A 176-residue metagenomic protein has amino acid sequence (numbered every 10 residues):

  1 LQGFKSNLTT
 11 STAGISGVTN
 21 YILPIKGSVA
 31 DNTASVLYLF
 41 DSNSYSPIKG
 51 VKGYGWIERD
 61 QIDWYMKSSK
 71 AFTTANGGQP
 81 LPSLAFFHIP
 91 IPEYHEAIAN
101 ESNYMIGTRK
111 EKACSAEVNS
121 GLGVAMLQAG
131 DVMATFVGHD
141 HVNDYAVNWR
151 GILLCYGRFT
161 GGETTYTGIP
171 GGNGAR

Functional and structural regions predicted by a protein language model:
L1-G78, R176: Extended active-site neighborhood of metal-dependent phosphoesterases/phosphodiesterases
L1-S6, A97, Y145-R150: Metal-dependent catalytic neighborhoods of phosphoester/phosphodiester hydrolases
T9-I15, M133, T167-I169: Short, solvent-exposed secondary-structure boundary motifs
Y21-G27, D31, L37, L122-A129 (+1 more regions): Binuclear metal-dependent phosphoesterase catalytic core
V36-L39, V51-D144: His/acidic metal-ligating clusters that form di-metal
N43, I89, T160: Residue-level signal for short, function-critical loop segments
S44-S46, T108-E111, S115, T165-A175: Short, surface-exposed, charge-dense and proline/glycine-enriched linear segments
S46-K49, Y94-E96, E163-Y166: Short, solvent-exposed loop/turn elements at domain surfaces
